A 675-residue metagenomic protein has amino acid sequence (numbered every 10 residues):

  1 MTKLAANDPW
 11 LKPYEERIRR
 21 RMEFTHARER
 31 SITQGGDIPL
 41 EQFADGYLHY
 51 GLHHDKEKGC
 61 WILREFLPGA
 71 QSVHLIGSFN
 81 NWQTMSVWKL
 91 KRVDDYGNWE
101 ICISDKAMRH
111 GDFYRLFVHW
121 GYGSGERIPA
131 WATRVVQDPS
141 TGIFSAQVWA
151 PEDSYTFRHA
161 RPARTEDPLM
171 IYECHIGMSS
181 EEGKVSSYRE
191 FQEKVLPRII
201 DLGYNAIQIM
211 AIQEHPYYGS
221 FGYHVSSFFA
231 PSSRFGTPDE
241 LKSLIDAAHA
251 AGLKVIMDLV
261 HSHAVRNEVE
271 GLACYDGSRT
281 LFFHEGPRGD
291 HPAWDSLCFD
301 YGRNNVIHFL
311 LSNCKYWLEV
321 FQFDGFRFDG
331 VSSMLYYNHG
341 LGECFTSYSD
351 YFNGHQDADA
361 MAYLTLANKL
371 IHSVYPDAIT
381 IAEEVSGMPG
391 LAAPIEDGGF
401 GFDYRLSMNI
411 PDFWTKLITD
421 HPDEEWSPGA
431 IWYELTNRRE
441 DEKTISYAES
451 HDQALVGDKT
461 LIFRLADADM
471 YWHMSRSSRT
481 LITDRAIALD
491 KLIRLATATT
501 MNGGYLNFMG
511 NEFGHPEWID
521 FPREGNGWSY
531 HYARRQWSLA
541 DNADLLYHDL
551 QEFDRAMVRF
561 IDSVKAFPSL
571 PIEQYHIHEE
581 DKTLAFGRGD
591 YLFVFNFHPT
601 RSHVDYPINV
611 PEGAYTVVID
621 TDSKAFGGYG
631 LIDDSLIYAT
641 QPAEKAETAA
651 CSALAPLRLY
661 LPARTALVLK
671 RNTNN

Functional and structural regions predicted by a protein language model:
M1-Y172, Y188-G203, I482-K491, A496 (+2 more regions): Carbohydrate-interacting/catalytic domains
E65, C174, I199, I209 (+12 more regions): Conserved, mostly hydrophobic/aromatic
E65, G77, I103, V118 (+5 more regions): Glycine-rich, histidine-containing beta strand-loop boundary motifs that form or position
L67, F79, D94, D105 (+10 more regions): Short, flexible loop/turn elements at secondary-structure junctions
K91, Y217-G222, R266-Y275, A392-A393 (+2 more regions): Short glycine-biased active-site loop of nucleotidyltransferases that positions the nucleotide triphosphate and helps
V136, S154, R158-E166, I171 (+2 more regions): Substrate-binding/active-site clefts of carbohydrate-active enzymes
V195, E240, L244, V306 (+5 more regions): Alpha-helical packing segments of well-folded alpha/beta enzyme cores
Q322-D324, E343-A533, D562, P568-N609 (+3 more regions): Conserved alpha/beta catalytic core and glycan-binding cleft of carbohydrate-active enzymes
